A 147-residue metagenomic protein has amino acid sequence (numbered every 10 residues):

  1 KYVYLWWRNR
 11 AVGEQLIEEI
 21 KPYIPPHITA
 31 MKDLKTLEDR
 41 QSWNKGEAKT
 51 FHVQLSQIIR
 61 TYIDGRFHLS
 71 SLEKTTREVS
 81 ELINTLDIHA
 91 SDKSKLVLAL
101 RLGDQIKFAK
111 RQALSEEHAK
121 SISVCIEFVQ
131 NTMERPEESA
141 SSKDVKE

Functional and structural regions predicted by a protein language model:
K1-N44, T50, M133-E147: Hydrophobic, helix-length membrane anchors
I28, K32-K35, Q57, T61 (+4 more regions): Generic structural signal for well-ordered, non-membrane alpha-helices
I28-K32, T76-T85, S115-E116: Short alpha-helical interface patches
E47-L98, L102: Short, charged amphipathic alpha-helical segments flanked by flexible coils
I88-E147: Cytosol-/stroma-facing membrane-proximal "stalk/adaptor" domains immediately downstream of transmembrane anchors
